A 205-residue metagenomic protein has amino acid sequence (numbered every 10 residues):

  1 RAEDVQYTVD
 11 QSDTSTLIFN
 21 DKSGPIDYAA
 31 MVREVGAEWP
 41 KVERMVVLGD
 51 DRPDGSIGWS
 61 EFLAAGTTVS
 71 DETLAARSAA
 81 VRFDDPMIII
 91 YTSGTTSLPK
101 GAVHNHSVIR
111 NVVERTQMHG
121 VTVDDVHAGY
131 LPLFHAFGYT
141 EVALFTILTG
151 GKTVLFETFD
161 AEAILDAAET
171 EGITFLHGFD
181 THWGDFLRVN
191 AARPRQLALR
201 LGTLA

Functional and structural regions predicted by a protein language model:
R1-A64: Structural core segment of the AMP-binding/adenylate-forming
L17-R33, E157-D160, I173-A205: Adenylate-forming
W39-E43, G151, L197-R200: A short helix->loop->beta-strand "cap" motif at the edges of active sites that frequently abuts
P53, I57-S60, A65-Y91, L98 (+2 more regions): Conserved pre-ATP/AMP-binding loop-to-beta segment of ANL
P86, T92-T95, H127, L133 (+3 more regions): Conserved S/T- and glycine-rich ATP-binding loop of Class I adenylate-forming
N105-H106: Short coil-to-helix segment of the ABC ATPase nucleotide-binding domain corresponding to the Q-loop/switch region
R110-V126, L133-F175, T181-A191: Conserved AMP-binding/adenylation subdomain of ANL enzymes
